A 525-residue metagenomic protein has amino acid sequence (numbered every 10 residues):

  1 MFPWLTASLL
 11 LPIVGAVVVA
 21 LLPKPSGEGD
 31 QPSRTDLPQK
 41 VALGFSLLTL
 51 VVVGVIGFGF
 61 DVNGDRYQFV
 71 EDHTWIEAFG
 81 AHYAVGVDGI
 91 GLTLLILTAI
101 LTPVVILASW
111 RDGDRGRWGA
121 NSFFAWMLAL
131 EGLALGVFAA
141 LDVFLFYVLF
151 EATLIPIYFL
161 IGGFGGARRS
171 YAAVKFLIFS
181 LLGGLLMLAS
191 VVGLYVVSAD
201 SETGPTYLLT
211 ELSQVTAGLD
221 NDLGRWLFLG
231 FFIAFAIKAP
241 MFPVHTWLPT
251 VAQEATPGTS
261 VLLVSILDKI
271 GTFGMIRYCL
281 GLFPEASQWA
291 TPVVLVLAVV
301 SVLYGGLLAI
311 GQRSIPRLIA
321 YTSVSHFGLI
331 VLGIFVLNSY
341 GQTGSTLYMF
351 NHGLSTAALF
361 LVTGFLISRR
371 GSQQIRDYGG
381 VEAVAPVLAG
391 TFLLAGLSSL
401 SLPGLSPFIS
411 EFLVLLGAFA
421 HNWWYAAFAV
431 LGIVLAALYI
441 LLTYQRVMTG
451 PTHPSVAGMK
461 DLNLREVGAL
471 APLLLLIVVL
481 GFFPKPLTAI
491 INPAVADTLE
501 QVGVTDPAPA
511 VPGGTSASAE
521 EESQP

Functional and structural regions predicted by a protein language model:
M1-L11, G89-T98, V143-P156, G224-F235 (+2 more regions): Structural signature of hydrophobic alpha-helical transmembrane segments
M1-W4, V18-A125, P205-S213, D497 (+1 more regions): Transmembrane helix-loop-helix hairpins at membrane boundaries of multipass inner-membrane proteins
A16-G29, T102-R115, Y158-R168, A239-Q253 (+3 more regions): C-terminal ends of transmembrane helices
A16-L21, G54, P103, G132-G136 (+9 more regions): Alpha-helical transmembrane segments of multipass membrane proteins
P32-P38, S122-A129, L133-L219, L223 (+2 more regions): Alpha-helical multi-pass transmembrane bundles of energy-transducing inner-membrane proteins
T35-L47, Y171-G183, A385-L388, R465-L470: Alpha-helical transmembrane segments and their helix-start/interface "positive-inside/aromatic belt" motifs in integral
F60-H82, L185-H245, M275-V293, G341 (+4 more regions): Juxtamembrane/interfacial segments at transmembrane-helix boundaries in multi-pass membrane proteins
F242, T356-F360, A426-G458: Predominantly late transmembrane helices and immediately cytosolic-facing juxtamembrane segments
